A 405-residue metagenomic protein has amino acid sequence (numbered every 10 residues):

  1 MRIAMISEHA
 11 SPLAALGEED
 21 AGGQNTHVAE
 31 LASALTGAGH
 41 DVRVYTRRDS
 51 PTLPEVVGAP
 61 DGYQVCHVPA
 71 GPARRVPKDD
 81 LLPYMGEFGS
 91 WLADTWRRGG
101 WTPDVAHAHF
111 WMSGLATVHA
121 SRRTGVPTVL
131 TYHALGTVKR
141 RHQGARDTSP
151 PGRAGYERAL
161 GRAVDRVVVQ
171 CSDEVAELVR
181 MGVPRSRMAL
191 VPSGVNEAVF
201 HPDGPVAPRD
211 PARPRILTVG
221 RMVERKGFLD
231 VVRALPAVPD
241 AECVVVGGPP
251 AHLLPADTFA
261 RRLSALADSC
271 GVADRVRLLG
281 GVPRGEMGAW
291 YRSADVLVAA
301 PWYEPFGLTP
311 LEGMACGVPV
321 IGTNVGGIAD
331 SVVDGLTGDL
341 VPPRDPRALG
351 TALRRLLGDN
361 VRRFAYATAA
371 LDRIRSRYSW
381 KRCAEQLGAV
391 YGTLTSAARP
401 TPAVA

Functional and structural regions predicted by a protein language model:
M1-V65, A398-R399: N-terminal subdomain of nucleotide-sugar transferases
D173, G194: Carbohydrate-associated surface elements
P208-K226, V232-V238, V244-V246: Conserved donor-binding/catalytic core segment of Leloir-type glycosyltransferases
G281, A289-A294: Short alpha-helical donor nucleotide-sugar binding micro-motif in glycosyltransferases
W302: Aromatic "clamp/platform" in nucleotide-sugar-dependent glycosyltransferases that forms part of the donor/acceptor
P319-G322, V332: Short hydrophobic beta-strand element within catalytic cores of glycosyltransferases and related nucleotide-activated
D334-G335, D339-P346, R355-V361: Conserved acidic donor-binding segment of nucleotide-sugar-dependent glycosyltransferases
R355, R362-R377, Q386: A short, well-ordered alpha-helix in the C-terminal region of glycosyltransferases
